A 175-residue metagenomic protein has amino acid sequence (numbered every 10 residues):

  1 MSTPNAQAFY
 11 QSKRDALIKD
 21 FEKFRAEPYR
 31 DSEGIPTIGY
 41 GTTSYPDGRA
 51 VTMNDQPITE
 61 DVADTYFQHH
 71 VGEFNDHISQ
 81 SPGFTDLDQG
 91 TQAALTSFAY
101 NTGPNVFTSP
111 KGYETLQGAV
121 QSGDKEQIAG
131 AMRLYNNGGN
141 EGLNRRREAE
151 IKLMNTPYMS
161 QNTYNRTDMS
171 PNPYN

Functional and structural regions predicted by a protein language model:
M1: Anionic-ligand binding patches
P4-N5, S12-A16, F21-E27, D64 (+3 more regions): Long, amphipathic alpha-helical surface segments
F9-Q11, Y29-S32, L87-T91: Extracellular/periplasmic catalytic domains that process cell-envelope and extracellular macromolecules
L17, T37-G39, A94-A99, Q127-G130: Structural recognition of the beta-strand scaffold that forms the well-ordered cores of secreted hydrolase catalytic
R30-M53, G72-N75: Substrate-binding/active-site groove segments that recognize and process beta-1,4-linked N-acetyl-hexosamine
I35, Q92, Y113: Extracellular structured ligand-interaction cores
V51-G83, D88-F107, K125: Alpha-helical segment that forms one wall of the substrate-binding/catalytic cleft in peptidoglycan-active domains
